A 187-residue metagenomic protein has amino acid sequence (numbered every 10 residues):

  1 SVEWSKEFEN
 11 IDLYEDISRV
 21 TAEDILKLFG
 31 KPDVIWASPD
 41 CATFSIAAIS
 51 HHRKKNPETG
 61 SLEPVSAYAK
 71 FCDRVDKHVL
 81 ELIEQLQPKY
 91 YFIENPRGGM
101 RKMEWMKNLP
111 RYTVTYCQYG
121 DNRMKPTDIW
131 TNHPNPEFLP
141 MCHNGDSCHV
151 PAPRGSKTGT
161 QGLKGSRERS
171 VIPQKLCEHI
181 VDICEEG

Functional and structural regions predicted by a protein language model:
S1-G187: Conserved active-site and SAM-binding loop architecture of S-adenosyl-L-methionine-dependent nucleic-acid
